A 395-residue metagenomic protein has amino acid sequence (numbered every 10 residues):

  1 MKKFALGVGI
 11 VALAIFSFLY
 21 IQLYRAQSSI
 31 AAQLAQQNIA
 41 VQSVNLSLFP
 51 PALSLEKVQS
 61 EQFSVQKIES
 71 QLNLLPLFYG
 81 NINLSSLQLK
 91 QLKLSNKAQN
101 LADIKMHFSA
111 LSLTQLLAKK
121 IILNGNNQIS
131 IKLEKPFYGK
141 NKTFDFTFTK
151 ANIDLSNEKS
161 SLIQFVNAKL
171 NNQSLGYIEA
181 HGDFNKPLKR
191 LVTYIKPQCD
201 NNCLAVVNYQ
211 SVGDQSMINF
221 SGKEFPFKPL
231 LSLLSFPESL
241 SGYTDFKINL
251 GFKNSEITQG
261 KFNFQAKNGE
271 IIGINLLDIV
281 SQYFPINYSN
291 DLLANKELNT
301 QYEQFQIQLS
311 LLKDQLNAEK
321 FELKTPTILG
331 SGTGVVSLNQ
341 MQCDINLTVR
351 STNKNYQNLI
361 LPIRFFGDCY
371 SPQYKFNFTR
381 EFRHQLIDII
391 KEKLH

Functional and structural regions predicted by a protein language model:
M1-Q37: N-terminal type II signal-anchor transmembrane helix that functions as the membrane-insertion/stop-transfer segment
I39-F49: Long, charged, glycine-rich C-terminal linkers/tails
S47-Q128, E134-P136, K142, T147-S156 (+1 more regions): Flexible beta-edge/linker motif
N96-A98, P229, I271-L276, Y374: Outer-membrane beta-barrel proteins
I104-L123, I131, P136, T149-D154 (+4 more regions): Solvent-exposed beta-strand/coil patches in large extracellular/periplasmic or lumenal scaffold regions
S232-P237: Extracellular loop and loop/strand-boundary signature of outer-membrane beta-barrel proteins
T348-F378: Surface-exposed, gly/pro-biased binding rims or lids
T379-H395: Gram-negative outer-membrane assembly/targeting C-terminal domains
